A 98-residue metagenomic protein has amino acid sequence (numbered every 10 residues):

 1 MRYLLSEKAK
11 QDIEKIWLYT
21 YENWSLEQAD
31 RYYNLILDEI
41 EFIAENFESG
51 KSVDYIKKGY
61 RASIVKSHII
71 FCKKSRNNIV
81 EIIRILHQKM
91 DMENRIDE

Functional and structural regions predicted by a protein language model:
M1-Y33: Arg/Lys-rich, positively charged N-terminal/basic patches that mediate binding to nucleic acids
A29, K51-V53, N94: Short, hydrophobic secondary-structure boundary micro-motifs
A44-E45: Short proline/glycine- and basic residue-enriched helix-capping loop/turn segments at helix->loop/beta transitions
E48-I79: Basic/aromatic recognition patch in beta-strand/loop cores that engages polyanionic ligands
H68, K73-E98: Enriched for short, Lys/Arg-rich terminal
